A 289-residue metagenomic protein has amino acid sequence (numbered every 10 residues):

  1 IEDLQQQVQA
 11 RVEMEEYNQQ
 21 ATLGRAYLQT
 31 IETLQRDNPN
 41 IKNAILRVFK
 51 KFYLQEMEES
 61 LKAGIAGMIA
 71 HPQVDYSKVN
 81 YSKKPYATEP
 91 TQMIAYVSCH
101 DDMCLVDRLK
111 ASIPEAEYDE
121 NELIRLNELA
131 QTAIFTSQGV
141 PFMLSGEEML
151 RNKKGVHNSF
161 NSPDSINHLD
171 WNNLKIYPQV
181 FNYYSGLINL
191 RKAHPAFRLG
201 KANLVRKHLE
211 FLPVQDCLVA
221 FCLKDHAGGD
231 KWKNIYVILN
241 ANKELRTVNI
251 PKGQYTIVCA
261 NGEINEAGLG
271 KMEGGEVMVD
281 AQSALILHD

Functional and structural regions predicted by a protein language model:
I1-E2, Q6-Q9, E13, N18 (+4 more regions): Conserved alpha/beta catalytic core and glycan-binding cleft of carbohydrate-active enzymes
S77-S82, N127, G139, M143-V156 (+2 more regions): Glycan-recognition and catalytic regions of carbohydrate-active enzymes
H100, L187, Q282: A residue-level signal for conserved active-site and pocket-lining positions in enzyme catalytic cores
V106-A111, G155-V156, V248-I250, A267-L269 (+1 more regions): Short conserved micro-motifs at the rims of enzyme active sites and ligand-binding pockets
L218-C222, N234-I238, T256-I257, S283-H288: Ordered hydrophobic segments in well-structured contexts
A241-G253: Surface-exposed beta-strand/loop patches in extracellular or lumenal glycoproteins
K252-I264: Solvent-exposed beta-hairpin/edge-strand motifs
G270-D289: C-terminal beta-strand-rich structural cap/linker in extracellular carbohydrate-active enzymes
